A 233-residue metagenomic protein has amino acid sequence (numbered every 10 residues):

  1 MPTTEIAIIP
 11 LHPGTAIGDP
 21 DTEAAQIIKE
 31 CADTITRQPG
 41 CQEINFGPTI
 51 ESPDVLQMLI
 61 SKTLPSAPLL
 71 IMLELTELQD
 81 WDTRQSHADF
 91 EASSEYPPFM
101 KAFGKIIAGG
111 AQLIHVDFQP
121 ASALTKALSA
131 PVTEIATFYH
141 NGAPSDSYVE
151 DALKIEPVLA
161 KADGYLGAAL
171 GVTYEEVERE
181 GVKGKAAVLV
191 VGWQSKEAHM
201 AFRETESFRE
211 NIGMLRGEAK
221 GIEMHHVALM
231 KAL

Functional and structural regions predicted by a protein language model:
M1-L59, T63-L233: Short S/T/G/P-rich N-terminal loop/turn motif that feeds into the first structured element of a domain
